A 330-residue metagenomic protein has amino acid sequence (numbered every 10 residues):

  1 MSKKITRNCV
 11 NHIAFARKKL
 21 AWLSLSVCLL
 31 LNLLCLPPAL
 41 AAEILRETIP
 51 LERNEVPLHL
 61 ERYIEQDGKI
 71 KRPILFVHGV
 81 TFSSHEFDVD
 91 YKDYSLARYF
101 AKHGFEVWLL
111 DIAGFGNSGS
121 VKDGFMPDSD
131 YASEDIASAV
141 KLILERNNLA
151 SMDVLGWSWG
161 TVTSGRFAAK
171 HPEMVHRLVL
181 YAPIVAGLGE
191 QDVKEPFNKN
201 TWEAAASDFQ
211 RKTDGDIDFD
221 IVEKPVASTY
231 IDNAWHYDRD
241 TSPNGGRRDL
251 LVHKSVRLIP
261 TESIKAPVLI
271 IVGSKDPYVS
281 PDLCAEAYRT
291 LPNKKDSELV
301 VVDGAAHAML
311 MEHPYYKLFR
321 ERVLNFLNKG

Functional and structural regions predicted by a protein language model:
A42-D67: N-terminal cap/lid segment of alpha/beta-hydrolase-fold proteins
G68-K69, I74-K102: Short, surface-exposed "cap/lid" segments of acyl-processing enzymes
Y94-G119: Conserved alpha/beta-hydrolase
M126-R146: Alpha/beta-hydrolase active-site loop
N147-S158: Alpha/beta-hydrolase fold nucleophile elbow
G189-I271: Alpha/beta-hydrolase
P277-L283: Conserved alpha/beta-hydrolase "acid-adjacent" motif
A305-Y316: Catalytic histidine-centered segment of alpha/beta-hydrolase-like enzymes
